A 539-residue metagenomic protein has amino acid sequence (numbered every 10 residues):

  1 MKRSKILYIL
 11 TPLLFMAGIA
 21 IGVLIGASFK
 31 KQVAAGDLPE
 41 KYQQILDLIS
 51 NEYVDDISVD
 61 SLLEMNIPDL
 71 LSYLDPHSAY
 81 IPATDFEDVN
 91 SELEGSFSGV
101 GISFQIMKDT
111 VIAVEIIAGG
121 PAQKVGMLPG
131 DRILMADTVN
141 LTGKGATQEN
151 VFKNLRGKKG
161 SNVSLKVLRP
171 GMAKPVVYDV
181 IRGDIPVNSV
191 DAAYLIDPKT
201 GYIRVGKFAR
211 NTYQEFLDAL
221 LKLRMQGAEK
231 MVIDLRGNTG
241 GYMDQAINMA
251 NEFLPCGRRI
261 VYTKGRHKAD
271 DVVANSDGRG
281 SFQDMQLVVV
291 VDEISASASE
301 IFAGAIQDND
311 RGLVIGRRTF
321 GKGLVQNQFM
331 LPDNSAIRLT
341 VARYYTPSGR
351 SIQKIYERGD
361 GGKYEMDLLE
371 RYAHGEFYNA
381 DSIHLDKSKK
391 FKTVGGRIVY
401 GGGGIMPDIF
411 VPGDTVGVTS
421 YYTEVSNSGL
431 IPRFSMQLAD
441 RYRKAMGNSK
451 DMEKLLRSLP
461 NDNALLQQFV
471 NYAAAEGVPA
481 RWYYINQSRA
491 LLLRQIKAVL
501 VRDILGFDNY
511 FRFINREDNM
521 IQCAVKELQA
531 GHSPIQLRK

Functional and structural regions predicted by a protein language model:
I9-L24: Hydrophobic membrane-insertion alpha-helices, especially the h-region of bacterial N-terminal signal peptides
L24-L38, Y42, L46, S50-V54 (+6 more regions): Cleft-lining beta-strand/loop regions that shape enzyme active-site pockets
Y53-V114, G160-A192, I514-V525, H532-K539: Extended, small/polar residue-biased N-terminal targeting/export presequences and adjacent propeptide/linker tracts
I133-L134, V163, I352, V399: Generic structural signal for buried aliphatic residues
A136-D137, L168, T340, I355 (+1 more regions): Residue-level recognition of conserved beta-strand edge/terminus positions
A298, D310, R317, G321-K389: Polar, glycine-rich mid-to-C-terminal structural blocks that act as macromolecule-binding/assembly scaffolds
S351-I352, Y356-K539: Conserved functional hotspot residues or short segments at active or partner-binding sites across diverse domains
